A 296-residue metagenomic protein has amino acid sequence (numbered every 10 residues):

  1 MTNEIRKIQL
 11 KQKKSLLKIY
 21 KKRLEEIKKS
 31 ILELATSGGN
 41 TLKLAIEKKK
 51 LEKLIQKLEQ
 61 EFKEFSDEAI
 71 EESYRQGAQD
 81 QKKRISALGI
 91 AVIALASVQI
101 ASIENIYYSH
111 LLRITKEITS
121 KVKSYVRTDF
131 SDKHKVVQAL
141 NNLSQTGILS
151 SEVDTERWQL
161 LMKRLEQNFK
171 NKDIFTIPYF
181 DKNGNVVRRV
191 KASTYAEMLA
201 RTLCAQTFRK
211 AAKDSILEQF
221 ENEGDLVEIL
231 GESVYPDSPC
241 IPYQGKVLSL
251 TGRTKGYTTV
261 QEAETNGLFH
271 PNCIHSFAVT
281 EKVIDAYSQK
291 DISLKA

Functional and structural regions predicted by a protein language model:
M1-K182, V283-A296: N-terminal leader/targeting and assembly helices and adjacent pre-domain segments
F180, V187-L294: Acidic, glycine-rich two-metal-ion catalytic cores of nucleic acid-processing enzymes
